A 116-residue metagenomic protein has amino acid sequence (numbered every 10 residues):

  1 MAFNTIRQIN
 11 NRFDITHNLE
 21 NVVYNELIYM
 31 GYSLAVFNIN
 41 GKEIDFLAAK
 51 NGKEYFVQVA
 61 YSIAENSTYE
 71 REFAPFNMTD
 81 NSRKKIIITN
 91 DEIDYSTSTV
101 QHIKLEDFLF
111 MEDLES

Functional and structural regions predicted by a protein language model:
M1-S116: A cross-kingdom feature that marks ATP-driven nucleic-acid transaction machinery
